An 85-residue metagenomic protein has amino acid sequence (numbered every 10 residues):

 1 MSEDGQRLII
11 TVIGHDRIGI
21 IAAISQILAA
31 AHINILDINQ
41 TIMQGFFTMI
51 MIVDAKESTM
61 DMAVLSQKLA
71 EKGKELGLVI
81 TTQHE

Functional and structural regions predicted by a protein language model:
M1-E85: A conserved regulatory-domain signal marking ACT and ACT-like small-molecule sensing domains and adjacent regulatory
